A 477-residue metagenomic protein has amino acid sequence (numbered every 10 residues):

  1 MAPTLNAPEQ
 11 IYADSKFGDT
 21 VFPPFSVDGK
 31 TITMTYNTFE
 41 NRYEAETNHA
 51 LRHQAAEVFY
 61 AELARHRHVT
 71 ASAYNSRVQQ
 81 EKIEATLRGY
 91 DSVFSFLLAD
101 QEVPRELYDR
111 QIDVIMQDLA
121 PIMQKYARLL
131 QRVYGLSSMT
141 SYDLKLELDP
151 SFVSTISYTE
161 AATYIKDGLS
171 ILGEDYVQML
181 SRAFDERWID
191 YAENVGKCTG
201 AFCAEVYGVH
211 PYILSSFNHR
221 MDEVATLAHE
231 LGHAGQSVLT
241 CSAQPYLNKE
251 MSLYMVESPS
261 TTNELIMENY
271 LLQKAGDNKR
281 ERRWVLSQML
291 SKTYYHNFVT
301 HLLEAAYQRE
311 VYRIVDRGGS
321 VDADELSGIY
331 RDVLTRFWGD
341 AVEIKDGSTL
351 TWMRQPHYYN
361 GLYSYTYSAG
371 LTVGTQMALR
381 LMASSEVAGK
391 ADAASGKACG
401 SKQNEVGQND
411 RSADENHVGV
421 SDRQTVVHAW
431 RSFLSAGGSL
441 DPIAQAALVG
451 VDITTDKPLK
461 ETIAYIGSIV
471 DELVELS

Functional and structural regions predicted by a protein language model:
M1-E106, R110, V114, D167-G168 (+2 more regions): His/Asp/Glu-rich acidic catalytic environments and adjacent acidic regulatory segments
G89, N218-V238, S260, G370: Active-site recognition of the HExxH zinc-binding catalytic motif
V93-F94, D100-D175, N409-R411: A metal-dependent hydrolase signature that marks the N-terminal structural subdomain at the beginning of catalytic folds
M139, L227, G235, Q273 (+4 more regions): C-terminal, non-catalytic "cap/extension" segments appended to globular domains
S154-I156, I189-V209: Catalytic zinc-binding patch centered on the HExxH motif and its immediate surroundings that defines zinc-dependent
I156, G208-L227: Short pre-active-site segment immediately N-terminal to the catalytic Zn-binding motif
L247-P259, T293-H296, A323, N360-Y367: Active-site metal-coordination segments of metallo-dependent hydrolases
M251-R280, H296, G370: Post-HExxH zinc-binding segment in Zn-dependent metallohydrolases
